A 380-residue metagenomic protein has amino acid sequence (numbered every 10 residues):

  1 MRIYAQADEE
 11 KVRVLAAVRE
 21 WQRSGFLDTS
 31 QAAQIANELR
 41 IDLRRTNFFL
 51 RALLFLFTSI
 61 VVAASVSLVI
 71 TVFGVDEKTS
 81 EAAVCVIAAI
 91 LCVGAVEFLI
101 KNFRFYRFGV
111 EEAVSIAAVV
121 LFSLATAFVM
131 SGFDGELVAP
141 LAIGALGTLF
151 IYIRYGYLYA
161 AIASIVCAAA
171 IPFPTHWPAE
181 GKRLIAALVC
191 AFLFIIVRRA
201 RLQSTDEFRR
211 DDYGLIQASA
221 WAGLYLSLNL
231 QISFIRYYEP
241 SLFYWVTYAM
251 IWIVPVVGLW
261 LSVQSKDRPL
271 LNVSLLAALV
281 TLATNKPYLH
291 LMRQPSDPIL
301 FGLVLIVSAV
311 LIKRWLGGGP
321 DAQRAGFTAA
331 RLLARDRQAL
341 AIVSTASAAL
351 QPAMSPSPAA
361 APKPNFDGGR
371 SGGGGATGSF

Functional and structural regions predicted by a protein language model:
M1-F380: Alpha-helical multi-pass membrane segments and their bilayer interfacial helix-loop junctions
